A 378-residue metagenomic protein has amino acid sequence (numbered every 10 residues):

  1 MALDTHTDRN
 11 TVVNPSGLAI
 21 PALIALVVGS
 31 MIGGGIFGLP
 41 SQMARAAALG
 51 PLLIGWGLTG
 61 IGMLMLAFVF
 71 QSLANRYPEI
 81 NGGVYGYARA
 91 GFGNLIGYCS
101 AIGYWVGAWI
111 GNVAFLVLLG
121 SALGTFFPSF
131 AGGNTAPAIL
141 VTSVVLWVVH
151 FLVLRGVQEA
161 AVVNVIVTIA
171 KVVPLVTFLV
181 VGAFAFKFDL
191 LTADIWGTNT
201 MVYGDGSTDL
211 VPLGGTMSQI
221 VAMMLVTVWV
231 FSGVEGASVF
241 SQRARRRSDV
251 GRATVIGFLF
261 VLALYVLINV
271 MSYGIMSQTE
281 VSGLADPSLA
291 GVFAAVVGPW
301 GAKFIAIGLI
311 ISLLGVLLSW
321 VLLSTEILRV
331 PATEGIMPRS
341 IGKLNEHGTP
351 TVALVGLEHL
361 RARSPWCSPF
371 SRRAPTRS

Functional and structural regions predicted by a protein language model:
A2-R9, R89, L116-L140, P174-T177 (+3 more regions): Helix-loop-helix connectors at the membrane interface of multi-pass transporters/channels
L3, N14-L18, V28, L39-T135 (+2 more regions): Extracellular loop-to-transmembrane helix junctions
L18-F37, T142-V145, V181, Y203-I275 (+1 more regions): Hydrophobic, membrane-embedded alpha-helices of multi-pass small-molecule transporters
L23-V27, L53-G57, F68-S72, Y98-N112 (+4 more regions): Hydrophobic alpha-helical transmembrane segments of multi-pass small-molecule transporters/permeases
A46, L116-V144, H150, K187-I220 (+1 more regions): Inter-helical loop and helix-membrane interface segments of multi-pass membrane transporters/permeases
N75, C99, T125, V144-A170 (+2 more regions): Membrane-water interface regions at transmembrane-helix termini and the short interhelical loops of multi-pass membrane
Y85-Y87, G93, T125-F130, T200-V211 (+3 more regions): TM-loop-TM module centered on a large, flexible mid-protein loop between adjacent transmembrane helices in multi-pass
P137-G197, S232, T254-F258: Membrane-interface loop-to-helix entry segments
